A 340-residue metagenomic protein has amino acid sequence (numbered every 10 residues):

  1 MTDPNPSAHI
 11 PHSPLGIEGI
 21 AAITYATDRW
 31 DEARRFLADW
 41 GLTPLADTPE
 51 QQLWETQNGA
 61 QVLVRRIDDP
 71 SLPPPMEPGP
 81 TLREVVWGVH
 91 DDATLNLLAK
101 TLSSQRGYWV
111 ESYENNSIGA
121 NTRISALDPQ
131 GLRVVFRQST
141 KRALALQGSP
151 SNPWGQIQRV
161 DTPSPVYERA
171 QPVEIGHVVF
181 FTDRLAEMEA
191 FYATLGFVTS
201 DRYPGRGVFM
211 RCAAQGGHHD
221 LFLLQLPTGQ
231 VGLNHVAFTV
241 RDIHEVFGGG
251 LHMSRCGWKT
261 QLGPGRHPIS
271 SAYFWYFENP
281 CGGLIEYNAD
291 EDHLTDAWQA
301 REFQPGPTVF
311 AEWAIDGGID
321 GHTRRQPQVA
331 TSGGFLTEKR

Functional and structural regions predicted by a protein language model:
M1-S13, A60, A99-Q171, V208-F209 (+1 more regions): Vicinal oxygen chelate
T2-D3, L42-P80, L132-T140, S200-G232 (+2 more regions): Conserved short beta-strand elements that form part of the metal-binding/catalytic scaffold of enzyme active sites
L15-Q61, S125, V179-H218: Core segments of cupin and vicinal oxygen chelate
E18-D28, P74-T101, T122-D128, L132 (+3 more regions): Vicinal oxygen chelate
A33-A38, G131, M188-Y192, M253 (+2 more regions): Conserved active-site tyrosine of GNAT-family acetyltransferases
D39, S104-Q105, T194, R255: Residues at alpha-helix termini
L53-N116: Ordered, small/hydrophobic-rich secondary-structure cores
Q171-P172, Q215: Solvent-exposed alpha-helices and their adjacent loops that cap or buttress functional pockets in soluble metabolic
